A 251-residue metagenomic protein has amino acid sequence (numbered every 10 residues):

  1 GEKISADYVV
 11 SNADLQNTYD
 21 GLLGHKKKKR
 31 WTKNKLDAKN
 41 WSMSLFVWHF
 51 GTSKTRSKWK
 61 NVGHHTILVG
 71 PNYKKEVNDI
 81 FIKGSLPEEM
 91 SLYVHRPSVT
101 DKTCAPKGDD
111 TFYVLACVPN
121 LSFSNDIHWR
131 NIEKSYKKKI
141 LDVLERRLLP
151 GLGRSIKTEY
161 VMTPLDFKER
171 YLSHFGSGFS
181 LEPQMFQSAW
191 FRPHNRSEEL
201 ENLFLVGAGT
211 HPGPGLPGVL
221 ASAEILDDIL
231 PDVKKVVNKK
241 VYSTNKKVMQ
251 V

Functional and structural regions predicted by a protein language model:
G1-P106, K247: Mid-domain catalytic core of redox enzymes that form a hydrophobic substrate pocket/lid adjacent to a catalytic redox
V10, F50, V114, L144 (+3 more regions): Hydrophobic, well-ordered secondary-structure elements that form the walls of internal hydrophobic environments
Q16-G21, G51, P106-D142: Conserved FAD/dinucleotide-binding core of flavoprotein oxidoreductases
T55-R56, S85-P87, A105, H128-E169: Flavin-binding catalytic cores
E89-H95, P150-P212: A glycine-rich dinucleotide-binding beta-alpha-beta segment and adjacent secondary-structure elements that constitute
K102-D109, H194-E199: Short glycine/proline-enriched loop/turn "hinge" motifs that connect secondary-structure elements and lie
A208-L230: A conserved FAD-binding loop/helix module that cradles the flavin
P231-V251: Active-site-proximal substrate-binding core of FAD-dependent oxidoreductases
